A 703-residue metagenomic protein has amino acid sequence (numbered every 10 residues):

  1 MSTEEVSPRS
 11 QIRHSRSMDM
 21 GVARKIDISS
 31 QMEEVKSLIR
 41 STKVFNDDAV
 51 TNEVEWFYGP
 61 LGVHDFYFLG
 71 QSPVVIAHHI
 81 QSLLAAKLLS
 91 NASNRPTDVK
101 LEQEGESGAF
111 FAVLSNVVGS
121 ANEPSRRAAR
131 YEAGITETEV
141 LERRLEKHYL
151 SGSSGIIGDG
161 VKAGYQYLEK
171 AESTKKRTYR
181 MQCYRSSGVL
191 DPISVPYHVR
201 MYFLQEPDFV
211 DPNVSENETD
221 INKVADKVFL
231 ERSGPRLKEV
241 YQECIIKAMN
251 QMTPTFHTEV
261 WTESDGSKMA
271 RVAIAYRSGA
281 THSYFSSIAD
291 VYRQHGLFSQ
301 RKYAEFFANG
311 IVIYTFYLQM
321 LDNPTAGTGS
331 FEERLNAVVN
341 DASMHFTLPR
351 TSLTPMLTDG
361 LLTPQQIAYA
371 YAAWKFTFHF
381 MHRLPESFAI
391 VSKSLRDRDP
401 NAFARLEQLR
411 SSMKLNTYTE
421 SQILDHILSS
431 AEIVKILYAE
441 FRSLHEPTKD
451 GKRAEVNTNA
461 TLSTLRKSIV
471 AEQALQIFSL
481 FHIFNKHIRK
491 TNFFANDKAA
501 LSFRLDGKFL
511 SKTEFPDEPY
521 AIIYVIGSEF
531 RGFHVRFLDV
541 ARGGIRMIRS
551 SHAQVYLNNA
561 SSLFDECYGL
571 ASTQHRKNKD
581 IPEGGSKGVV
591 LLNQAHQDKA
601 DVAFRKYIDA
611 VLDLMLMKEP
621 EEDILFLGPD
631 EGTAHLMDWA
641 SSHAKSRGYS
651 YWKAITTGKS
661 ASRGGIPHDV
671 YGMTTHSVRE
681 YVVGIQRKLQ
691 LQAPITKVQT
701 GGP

Functional and structural regions predicted by a protein language model:
S2-N309, L318-T461, L465-S479, H487-R489 (+1 more regions): Regulatory modules associated with amino-acid/nitrogen control
S264-A273, R542-M547, G584-L591: Glycine-rich, often proline-containing surface loops adjacent to acidic residues and nearby aromatics that form
H282, A308-I311, N323-T325, R542-G544 (+3 more regions): Flexible loop/turn segments at secondary-structure boundaries
I288-V291, H295-Y303, A308-L321, S330 (+4 more regions): C-terminal accessory domains/tails appended to large, multi-domain proteins
F378-H382, F530-G532, Q554, N559 (+1 more regions): Glycine/serine-rich phosphate-binding loop and adjoining beta1-alpha1 elements at the start of nucleotide-handling
E455-T464, S468, Y520, F537 (+3 more regions): Viral RNA-dependent RNA polymerase
N496-R546: His/Asp/Glu-rich acidic catalytic environments and adjacent acidic regulatory segments
P703: Acidic, glycine-rich loop-and-beta core segments that form the ion-binding/anion-interacting portion of active sites
